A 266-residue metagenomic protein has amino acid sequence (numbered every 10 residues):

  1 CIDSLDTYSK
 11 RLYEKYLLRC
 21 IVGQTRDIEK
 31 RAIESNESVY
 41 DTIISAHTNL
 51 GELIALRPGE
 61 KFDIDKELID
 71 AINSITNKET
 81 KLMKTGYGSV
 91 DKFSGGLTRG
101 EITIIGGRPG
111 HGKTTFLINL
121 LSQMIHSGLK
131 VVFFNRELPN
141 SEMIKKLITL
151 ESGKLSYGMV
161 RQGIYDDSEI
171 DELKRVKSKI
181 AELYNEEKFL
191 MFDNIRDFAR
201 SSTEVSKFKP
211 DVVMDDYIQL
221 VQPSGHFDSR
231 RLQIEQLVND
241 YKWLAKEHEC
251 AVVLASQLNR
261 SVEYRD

Functional and structural regions predicted by a protein language model:
C1-I75, H111: Short, small/acidic-rich helices and loops at N termini and domain boundaries of DNA replication/processing enzymes
G59-K154: The Walker A/P-loop phosphate-binding site
K92, H126-K209, P223: Cytosolic-facing regulatory segments adjacent to core modules
R161-Y165, P223-E235, R265-D266: Flexible beta-alpha connector loops of hexameric P-loop NTPases
M214: Walker B beta-strand of ABC/ABC-like P-loop ATPase nucleotide-binding domains, specifically the conserved hydrophobic
Y217: Walker B catalytic acidic pair
L220, R260: Residues immediately C-terminal
Q233-A255: Substrate-engagement module of ASCE P-loop NTPases
